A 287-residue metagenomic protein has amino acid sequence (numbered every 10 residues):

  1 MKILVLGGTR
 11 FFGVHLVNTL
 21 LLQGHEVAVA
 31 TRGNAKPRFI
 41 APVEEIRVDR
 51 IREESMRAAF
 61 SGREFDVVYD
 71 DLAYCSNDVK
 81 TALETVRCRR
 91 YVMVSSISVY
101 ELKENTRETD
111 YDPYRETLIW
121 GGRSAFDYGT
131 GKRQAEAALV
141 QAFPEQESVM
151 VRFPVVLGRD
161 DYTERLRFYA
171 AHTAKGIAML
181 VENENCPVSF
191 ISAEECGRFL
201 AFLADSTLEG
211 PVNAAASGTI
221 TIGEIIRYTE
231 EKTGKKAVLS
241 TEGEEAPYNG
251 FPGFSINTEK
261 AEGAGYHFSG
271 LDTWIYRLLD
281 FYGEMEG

Functional and structural regions predicted by a protein language model:
I3-Q23: N-terminal Rossmann NAD(P)H-binding glycine-rich loop of SDR-like oxidoreductase domains
A59, R63-R115, I119, E136-A138: NAD(P)-cofactor binding segment of oxidoreductase domains
S95, E136-D160: Conserved beta-loop-beta element that borders a ligand/cofactor-binding pocket
G158, V181-C186, V212-I220, E262-A264: Glycine-rich Rossmann NAD(P)(H)-binding loop
T163-Y169, E182-F202: Substrate-positioning beta->alpha
P187, F199-G253: Mid/C-terminal beta-alpha module of Rossmann-like enzyme folds, strongest in SDR-family dehydrogenases/epimerases
E245-F268: Conserved C-terminal active-site "lid" loop/helix of NAD(P)H-dependent oxidoreductases that clamps the redox cofactor
L271-G287: Amphipathic terminal alpha-helices
